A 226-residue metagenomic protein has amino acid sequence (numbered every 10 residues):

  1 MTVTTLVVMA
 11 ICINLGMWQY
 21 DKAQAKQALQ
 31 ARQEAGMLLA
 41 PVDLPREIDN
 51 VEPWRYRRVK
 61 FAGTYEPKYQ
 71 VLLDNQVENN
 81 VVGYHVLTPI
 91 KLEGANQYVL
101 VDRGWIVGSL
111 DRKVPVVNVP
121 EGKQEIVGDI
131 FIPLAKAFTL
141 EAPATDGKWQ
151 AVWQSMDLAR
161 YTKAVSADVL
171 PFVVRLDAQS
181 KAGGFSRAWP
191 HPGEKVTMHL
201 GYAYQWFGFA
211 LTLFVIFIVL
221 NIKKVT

Functional and structural regions predicted by a protein language model:
M1-R46, E52, Y56-T226: Surface-exposed, charge/polar-rich loops and edge strands
